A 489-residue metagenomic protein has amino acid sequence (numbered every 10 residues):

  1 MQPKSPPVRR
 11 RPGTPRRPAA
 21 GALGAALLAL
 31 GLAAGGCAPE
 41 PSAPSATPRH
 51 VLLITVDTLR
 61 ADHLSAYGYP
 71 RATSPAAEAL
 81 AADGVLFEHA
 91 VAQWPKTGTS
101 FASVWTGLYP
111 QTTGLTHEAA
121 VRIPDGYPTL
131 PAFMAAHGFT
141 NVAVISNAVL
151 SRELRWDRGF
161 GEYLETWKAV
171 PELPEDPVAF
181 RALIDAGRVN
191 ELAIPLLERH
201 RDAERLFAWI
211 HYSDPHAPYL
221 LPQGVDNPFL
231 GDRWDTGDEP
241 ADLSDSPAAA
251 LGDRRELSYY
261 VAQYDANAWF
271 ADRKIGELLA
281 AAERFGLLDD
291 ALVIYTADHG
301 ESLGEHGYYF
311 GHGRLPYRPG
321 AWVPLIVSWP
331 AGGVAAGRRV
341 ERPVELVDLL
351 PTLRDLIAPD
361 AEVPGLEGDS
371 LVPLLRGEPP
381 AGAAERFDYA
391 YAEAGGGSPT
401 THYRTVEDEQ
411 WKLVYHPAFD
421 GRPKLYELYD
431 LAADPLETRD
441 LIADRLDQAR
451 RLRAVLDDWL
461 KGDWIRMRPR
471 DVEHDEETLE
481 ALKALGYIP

Functional and structural regions predicted by a protein language model:
Q2-G35: Sec-dependent bacterial lipoprotein signal peptides
P3, A29-P489: Catalytic domains that recognize anionic headgroups
